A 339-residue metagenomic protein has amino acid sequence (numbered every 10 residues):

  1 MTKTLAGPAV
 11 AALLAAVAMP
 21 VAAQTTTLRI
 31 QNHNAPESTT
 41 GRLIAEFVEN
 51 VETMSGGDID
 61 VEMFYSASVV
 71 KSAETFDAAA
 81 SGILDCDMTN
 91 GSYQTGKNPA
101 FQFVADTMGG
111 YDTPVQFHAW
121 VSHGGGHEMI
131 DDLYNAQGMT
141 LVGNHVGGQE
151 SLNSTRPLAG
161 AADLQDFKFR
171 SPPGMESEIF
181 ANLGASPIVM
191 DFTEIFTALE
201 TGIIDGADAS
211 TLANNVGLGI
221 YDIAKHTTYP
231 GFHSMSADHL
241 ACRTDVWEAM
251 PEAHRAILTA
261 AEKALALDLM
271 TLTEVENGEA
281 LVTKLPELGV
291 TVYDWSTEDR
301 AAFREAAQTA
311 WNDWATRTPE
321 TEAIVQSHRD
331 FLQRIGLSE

Functional and structural regions predicted by a protein language model:
M1-A9: Bacterial N-terminal signal peptides that target proteins for export
T4-L5, A22, T26: Absolute N-terminal positional cue centered near the fourth residue
V10, Q24-F117, G125-E339: N-terminal secretory/targeting leader peptides
L14: Acidic/charged coordination and interface sites in well-structured regions
A18-P20: N-terminal signal peptide c-region/cleavage motif recognized by signal peptidases
V121: Short, conserved aromatic-histidine micro-motifs
